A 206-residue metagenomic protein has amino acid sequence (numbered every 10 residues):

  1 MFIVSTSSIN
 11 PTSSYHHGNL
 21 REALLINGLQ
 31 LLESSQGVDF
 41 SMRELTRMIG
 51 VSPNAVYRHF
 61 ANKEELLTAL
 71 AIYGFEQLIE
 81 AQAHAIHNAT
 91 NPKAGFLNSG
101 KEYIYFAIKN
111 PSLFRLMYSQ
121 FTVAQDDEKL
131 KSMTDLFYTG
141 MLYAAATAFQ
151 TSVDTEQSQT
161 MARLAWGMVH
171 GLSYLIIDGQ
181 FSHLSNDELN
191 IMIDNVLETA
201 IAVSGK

Functional and structural regions predicted by a protein language model:
M1-N19, G205-K206: N-terminal intrinsically disordered/low-complexity leader segments
T12, Y73-F96, K131, T139-T147: Amphipathic alpha-helical linker/stalk segments
L20-G28, L45, L70-G74, L78 (+1 more regions): Generic hydrophobic, amphipathic alpha-helix propensity
A23, L31-E65, A69: Helix-turn-helix
A23, L32, L67-G74, M117 (+1 more regions): Alpha-helical DNA-contacting segments of helix-turn-helix folds
A69, A83-S112, S152-T155, M161-A165: Hydrophobic alpha-helical connector segments
L116, W166-L184, T199-K206: Amphipathic C-terminal alpha-helical segment
Q125-Q150, Q159-R163, I191-A202: Amphipathic alpha-helical packing segments from all-alpha helical-bundle domains
